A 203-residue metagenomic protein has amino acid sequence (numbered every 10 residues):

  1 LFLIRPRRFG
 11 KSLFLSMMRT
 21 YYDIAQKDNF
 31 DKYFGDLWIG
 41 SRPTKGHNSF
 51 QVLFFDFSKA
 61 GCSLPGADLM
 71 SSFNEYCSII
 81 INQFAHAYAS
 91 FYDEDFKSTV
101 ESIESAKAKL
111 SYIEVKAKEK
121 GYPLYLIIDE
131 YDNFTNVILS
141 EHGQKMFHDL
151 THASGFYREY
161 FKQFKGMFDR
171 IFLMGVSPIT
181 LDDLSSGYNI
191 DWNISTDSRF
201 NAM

Functional and structural regions predicted by a protein language model:
L1-M203: Phosphate-binding site recognition
